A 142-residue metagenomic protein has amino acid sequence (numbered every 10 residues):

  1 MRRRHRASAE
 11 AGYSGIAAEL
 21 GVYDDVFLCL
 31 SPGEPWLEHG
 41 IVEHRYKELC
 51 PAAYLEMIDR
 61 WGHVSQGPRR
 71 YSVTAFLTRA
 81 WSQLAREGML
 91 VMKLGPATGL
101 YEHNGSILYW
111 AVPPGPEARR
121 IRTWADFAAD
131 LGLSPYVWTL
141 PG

Functional and structural regions predicted by a protein language model:
R2-L30, K47-E48, A52-G142: Phospho-regulated, low-complexity intrinsically disordered regions of nuclear gene-regulatory and chromatin-associated
S31-I41, P51-A52: Short capping segments at the starts of secondary-structure elements
